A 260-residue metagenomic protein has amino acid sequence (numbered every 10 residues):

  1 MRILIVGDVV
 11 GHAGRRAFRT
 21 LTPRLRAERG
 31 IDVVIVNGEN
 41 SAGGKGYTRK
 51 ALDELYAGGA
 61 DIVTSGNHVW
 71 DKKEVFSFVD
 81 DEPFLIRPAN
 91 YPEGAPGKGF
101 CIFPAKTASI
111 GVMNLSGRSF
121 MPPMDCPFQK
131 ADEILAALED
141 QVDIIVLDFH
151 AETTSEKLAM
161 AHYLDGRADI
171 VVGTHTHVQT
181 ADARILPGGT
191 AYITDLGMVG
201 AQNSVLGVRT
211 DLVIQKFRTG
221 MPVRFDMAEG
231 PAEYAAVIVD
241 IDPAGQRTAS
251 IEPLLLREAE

Functional and structural regions predicted by a protein language model:
M1-E260: Acidic, metal/ion-coordinating pockets
